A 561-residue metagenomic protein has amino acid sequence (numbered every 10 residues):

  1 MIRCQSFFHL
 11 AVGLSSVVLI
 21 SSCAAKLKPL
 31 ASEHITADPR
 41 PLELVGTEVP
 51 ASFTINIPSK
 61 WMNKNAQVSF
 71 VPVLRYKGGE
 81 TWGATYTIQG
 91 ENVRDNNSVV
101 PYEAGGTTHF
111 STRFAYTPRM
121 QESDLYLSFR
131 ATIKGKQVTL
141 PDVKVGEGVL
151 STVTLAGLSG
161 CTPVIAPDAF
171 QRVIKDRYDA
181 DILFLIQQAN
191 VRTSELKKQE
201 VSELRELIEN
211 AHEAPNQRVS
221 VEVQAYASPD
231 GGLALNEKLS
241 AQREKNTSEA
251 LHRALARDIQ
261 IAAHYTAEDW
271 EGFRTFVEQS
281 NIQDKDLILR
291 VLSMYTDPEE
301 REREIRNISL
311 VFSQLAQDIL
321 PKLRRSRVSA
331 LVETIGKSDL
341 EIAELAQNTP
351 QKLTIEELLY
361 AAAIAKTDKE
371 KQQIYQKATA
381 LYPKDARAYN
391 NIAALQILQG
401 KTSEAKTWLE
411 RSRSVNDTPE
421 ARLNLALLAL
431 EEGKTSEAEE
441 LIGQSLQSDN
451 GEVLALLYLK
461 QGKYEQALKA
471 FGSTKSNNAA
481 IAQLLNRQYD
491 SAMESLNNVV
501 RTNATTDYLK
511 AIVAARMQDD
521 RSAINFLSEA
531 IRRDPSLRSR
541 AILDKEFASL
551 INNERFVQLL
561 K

Functional and structural regions predicted by a protein language model:
I2-D507, M517-S522, F526, P535 (+3 more regions): N-terminal targeting segments with Sec-dependent signals, encompassing both cleavable signal peptides and non-cleavable
D544-F547, N553-E554: Acidic-histidine catalytic/liganding microenvironments
